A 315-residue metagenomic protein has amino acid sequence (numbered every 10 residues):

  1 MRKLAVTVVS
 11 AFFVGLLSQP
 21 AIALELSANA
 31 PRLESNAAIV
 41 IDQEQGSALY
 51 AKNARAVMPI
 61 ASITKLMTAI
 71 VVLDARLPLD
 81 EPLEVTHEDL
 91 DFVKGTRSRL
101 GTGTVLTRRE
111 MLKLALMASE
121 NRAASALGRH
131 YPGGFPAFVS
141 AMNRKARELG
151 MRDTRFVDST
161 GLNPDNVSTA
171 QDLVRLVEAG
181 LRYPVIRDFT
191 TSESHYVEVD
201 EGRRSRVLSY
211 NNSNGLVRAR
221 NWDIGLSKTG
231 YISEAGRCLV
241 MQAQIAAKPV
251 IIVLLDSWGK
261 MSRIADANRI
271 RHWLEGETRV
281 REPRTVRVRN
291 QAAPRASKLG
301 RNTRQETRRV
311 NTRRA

Functional and structural regions predicted by a protein language model:
M1-L4: Positively charged n-region of N-terminal signal peptides that target proteins for export
T7-Q19: Bacterial N-terminal signal peptides
V14-G15, P59, L77, T278: Hydrophobic alpha-helical membrane context
A23-Q171, R175-P184: Active-site-adjacent loops and short helices of periplasmic peptidoglycan-processing enzymes
L24-L26, P31-S35, R108, G134-R314: Penicillin-recognizing serine hydrolase domain
